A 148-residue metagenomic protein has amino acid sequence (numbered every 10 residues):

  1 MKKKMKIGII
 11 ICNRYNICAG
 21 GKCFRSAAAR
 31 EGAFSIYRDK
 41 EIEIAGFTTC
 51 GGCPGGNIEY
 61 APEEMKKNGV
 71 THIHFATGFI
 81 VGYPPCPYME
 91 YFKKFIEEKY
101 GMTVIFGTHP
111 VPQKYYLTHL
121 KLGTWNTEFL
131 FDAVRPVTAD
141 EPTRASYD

Functional and structural regions predicted by a protein language model:
M1-M65, P85-Y88, P110, Y116-D132 (+1 more regions): Conserved mixed alpha/beta catalytic, RNA-binding, or beta-rich assembly cores of soluble enzyme, regulatory
E59-K94: Mid-chain, well-packed structural core segment of small domains
H72-H74, Y100, H109, H119: Histidine (H) residue identity feature
T77-V81, T108-Q113: Short beta-alpha junction loops
I96-T103: Alpha-helix-loop-beta-strand connector modules within alpha/beta enzyme cores
